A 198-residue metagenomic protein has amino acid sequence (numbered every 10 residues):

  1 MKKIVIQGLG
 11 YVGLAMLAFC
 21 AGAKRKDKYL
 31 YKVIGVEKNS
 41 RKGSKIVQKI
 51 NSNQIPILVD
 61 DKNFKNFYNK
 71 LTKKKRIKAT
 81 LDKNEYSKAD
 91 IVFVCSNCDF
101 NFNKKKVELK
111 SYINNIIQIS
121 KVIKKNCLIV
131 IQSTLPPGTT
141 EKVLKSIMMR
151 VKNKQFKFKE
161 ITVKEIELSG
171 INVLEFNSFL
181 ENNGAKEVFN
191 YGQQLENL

Functional and structural regions predicted by a protein language model:
M1-P56, K78-L81: NAD(P)+-binding Rossmann beta1-loop-alpha1 motif at the extreme N-terminus of oxidoreductases
K49-I77: N-terminal glycine-rich dinucleotide-binding loop that anchors FAD/FMN and/or NAD(P) in oxidoreductases
F64-K74, F156-F158, T162, F179-N182: Short, conserved catalytic or adaptor-binding loops enriched in Gly and charged residues
K73-K88: Short acidic low-complexity segments
D90-F93: N-terminal Rossmann-like NAD(P) cofactor-binding module of classical short-chain dehydrogenase/reductase
S96-N97: Conserved NAD(P)H cofactor-binding loop of Rossmann-fold oxidoreductase domains
F100-F176, Y191: Rossmann-like NAD(P)(H) cofactor-binding subdomain of soluble oxidoreductases
S178-E181, K186, G192-L198: Internal nucleotide-binding/catalytic subdomain
